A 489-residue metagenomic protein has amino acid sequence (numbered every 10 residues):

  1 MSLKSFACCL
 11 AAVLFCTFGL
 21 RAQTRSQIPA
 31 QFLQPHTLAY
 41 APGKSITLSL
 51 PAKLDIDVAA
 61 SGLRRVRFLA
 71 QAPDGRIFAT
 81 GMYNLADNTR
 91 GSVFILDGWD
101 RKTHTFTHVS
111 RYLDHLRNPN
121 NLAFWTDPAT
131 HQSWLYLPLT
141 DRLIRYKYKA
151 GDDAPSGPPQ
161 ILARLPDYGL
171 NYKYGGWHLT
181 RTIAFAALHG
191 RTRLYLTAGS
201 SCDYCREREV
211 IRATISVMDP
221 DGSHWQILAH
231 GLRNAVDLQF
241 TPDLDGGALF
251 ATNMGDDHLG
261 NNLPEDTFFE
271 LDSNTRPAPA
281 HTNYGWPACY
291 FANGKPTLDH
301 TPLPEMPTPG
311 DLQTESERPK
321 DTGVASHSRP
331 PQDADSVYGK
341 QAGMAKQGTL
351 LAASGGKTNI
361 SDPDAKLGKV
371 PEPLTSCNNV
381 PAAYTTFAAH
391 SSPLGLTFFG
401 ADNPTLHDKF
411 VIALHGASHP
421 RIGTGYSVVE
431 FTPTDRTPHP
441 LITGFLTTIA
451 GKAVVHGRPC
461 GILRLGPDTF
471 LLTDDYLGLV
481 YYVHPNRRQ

Functional and structural regions predicted by a protein language model:
T24-S49, T180, S200-D203, A213 (+6 more regions): Beta-propeller domain segments
A59-G62, R111-R117, A163-D167, K173-G175 (+4 more regions): Surface loop/turn motifs at the tips and blade-to-blade linkers of beta-strand repeat domains
L69, L122, I183-F185, A235-L238 (+2 more regions): Hydrophobic core register within WD40 beta-propeller blades
A72-D74, F124-H131, F185-R191, P242-D245 (+2 more regions): Residue-level detector of Asp-centered blade-edge/turn motifs that repeat once per structural unit in beta-propeller
R76-T80, H131-L137, R193-T197, A248-T252 (+2 more regions): Conserved beta-propeller blade signature
L85-G91, P138, P155, D203-R212 (+3 more regions): Short, solvent-exposed loop/turn segments at conserved positions within beta-propeller repeat blades
G91-I95, R142-I144, T214-S216, T267 (+2 more regions): A short loop-to-beta-strand structural motif that recurs across blades of beta-propeller domains
L113-D114, N118-W125, D141-A187: Asp-box/WD-like beta-propeller blade repeats and closely related beta-sheet repeat scaffolds
